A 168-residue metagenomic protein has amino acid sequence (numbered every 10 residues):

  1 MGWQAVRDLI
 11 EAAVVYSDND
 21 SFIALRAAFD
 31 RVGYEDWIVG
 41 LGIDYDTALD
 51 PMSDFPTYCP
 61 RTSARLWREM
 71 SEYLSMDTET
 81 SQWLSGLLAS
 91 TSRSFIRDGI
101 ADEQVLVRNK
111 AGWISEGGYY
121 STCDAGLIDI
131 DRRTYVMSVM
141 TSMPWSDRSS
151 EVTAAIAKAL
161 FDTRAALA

Functional and structural regions predicted by a protein language model:
M1-R7, A27: Active-site-proximal loop and beta-strand segments within enzyme catalytic domains
I10-A12, S21-A168: Penicillin-recognizing serine hydrolase domain
